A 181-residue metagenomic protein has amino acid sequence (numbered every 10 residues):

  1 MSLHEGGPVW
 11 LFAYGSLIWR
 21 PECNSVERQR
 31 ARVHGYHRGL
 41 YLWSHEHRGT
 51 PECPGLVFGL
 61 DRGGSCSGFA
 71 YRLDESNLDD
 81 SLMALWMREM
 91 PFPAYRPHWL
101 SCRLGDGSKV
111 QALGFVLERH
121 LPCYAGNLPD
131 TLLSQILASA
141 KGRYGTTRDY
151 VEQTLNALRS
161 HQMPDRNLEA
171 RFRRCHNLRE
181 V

Functional and structural regions predicted by a protein language model:
M1-V181: A glycine-rich, hydrophobic/aromatic-adjacent loop/helix-cap motif
